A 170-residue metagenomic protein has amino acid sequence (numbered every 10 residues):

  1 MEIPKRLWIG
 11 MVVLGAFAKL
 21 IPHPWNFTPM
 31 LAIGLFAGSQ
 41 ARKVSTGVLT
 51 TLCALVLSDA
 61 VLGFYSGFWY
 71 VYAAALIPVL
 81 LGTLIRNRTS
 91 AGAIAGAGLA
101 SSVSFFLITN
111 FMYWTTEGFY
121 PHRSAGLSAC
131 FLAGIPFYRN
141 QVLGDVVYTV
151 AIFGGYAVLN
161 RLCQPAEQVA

Functional and structural regions predicted by a protein language model:
M1-K5, P24-W25, R86-N87, H122 (+1 more regions): Helix-boundary and loop/linker segments of multi-pass membrane transporters
M1-S39: Hydrophobic transmembrane alpha-helices
K5-G10, S45-L49, W69-A73, A95-L99 (+2 more regions): Hydrophobic alpha-helical transmembrane segments
M11, L31-L35, V71-V79, V146-T149: Alpha-helical transmembrane segments of multi-pass membrane proteins
F17, A37-R42, L81-T89, G155-C163: Structural signal for the C-terminal ends of transmembrane alpha-helices and the immediately following loop
F17-T28, L52-I85: Interfacial aromatic-anchored transmembrane helix boundaries in multi-pass membrane proteins
T50-T51, Y70-N110: Short helix-perturbing small/polar motifs within transmembrane alpha-helices
A91-V169: Membrane-embedded alpha-helical hairpins and interfacial helices in multi-pass inner-membrane proteins
